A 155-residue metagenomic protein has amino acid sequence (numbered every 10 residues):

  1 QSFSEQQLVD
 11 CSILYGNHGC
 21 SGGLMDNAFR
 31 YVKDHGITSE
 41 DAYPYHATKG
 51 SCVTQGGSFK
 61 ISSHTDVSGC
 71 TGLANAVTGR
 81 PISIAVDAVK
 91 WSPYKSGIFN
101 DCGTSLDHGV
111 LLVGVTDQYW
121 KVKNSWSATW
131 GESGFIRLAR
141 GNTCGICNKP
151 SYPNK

Functional and structural regions predicted by a protein language model:
Q1-K155: Catalytic-core signature of thiol
